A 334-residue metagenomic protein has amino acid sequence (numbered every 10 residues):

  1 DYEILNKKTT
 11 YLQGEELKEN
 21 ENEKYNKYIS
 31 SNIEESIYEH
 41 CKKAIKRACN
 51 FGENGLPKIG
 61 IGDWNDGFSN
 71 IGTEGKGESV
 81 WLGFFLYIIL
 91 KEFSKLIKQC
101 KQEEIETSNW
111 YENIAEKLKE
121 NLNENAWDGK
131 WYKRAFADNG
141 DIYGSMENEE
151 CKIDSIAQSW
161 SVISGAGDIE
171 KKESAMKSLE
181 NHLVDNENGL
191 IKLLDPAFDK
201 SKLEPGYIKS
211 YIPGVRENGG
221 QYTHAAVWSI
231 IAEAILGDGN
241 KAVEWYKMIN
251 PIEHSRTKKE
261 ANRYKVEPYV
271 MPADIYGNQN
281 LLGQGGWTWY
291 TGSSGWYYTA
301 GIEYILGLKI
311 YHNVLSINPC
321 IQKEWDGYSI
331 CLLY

Functional and structural regions predicted by a protein language model:
D1-Y334: Acidic, mature catalytic/reactive cores of soluble proteins
